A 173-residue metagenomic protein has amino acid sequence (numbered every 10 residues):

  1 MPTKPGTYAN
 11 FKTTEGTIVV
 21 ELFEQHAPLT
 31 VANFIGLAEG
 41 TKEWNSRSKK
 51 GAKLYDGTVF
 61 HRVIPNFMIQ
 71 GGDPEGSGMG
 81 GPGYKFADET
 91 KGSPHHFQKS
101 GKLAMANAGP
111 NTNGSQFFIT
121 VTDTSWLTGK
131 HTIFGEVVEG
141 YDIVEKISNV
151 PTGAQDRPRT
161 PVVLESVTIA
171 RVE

Functional and structural regions predicted by a protein language model:
M1-E173: Cyclophilin-like peptidyl-prolyl cis-trans isomerases
